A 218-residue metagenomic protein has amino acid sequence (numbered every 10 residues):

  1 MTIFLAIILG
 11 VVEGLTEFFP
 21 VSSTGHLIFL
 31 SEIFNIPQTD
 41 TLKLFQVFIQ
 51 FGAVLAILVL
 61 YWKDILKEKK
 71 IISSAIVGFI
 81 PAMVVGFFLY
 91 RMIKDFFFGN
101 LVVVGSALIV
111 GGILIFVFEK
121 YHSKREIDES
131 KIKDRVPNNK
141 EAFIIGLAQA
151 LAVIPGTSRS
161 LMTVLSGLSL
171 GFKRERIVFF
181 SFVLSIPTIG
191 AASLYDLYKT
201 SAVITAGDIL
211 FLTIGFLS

Functional and structural regions predicted by a protein language model:
M1-S218: Multi-pass membrane proteins that catalyze or facilitate reactions on polyprenyl-/lipid-phosphate substrates and their
